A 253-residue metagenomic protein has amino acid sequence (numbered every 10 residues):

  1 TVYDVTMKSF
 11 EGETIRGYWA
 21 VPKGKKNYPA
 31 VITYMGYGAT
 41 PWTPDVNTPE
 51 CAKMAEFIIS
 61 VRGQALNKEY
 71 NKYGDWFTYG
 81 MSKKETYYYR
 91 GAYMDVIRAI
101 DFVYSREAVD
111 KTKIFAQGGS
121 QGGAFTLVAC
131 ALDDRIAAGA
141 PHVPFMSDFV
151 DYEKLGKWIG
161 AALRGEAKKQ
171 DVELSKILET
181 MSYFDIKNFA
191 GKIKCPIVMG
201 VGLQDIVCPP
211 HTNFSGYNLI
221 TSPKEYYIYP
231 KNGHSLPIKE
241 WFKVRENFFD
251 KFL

Functional and structural regions predicted by a protein language model:
T1-K25: N-terminal cap/lid segment of alpha/beta-hydrolase-fold proteins
G17-V21, N27-G38: Short beta-strand element of the alpha/beta-hydrolase
W42-M94, D151-G160: Cap/lid segment of the alpha/beta-hydrolase catalytic domain
F77-S120: Gly/Ser-rich "nucleophile elbow"/oxyanion-hole loop immediately N-terminal to the catalytic nucleophile in hydrolases
G123, L127-E173, I228: Hydrolase active-site cap/lid region
K192-I193, M199-V201, D205: Short beta-strand/loop motif that positions the catalytic acidic residue of the alpha/beta-hydrolase fold
L203-C208, S235: Acidic catalytic loop of the alpha/beta-hydrolase fold
Y226-V244, F248: Histidine-bearing beta->alpha loop at or near hydrolase active sites
